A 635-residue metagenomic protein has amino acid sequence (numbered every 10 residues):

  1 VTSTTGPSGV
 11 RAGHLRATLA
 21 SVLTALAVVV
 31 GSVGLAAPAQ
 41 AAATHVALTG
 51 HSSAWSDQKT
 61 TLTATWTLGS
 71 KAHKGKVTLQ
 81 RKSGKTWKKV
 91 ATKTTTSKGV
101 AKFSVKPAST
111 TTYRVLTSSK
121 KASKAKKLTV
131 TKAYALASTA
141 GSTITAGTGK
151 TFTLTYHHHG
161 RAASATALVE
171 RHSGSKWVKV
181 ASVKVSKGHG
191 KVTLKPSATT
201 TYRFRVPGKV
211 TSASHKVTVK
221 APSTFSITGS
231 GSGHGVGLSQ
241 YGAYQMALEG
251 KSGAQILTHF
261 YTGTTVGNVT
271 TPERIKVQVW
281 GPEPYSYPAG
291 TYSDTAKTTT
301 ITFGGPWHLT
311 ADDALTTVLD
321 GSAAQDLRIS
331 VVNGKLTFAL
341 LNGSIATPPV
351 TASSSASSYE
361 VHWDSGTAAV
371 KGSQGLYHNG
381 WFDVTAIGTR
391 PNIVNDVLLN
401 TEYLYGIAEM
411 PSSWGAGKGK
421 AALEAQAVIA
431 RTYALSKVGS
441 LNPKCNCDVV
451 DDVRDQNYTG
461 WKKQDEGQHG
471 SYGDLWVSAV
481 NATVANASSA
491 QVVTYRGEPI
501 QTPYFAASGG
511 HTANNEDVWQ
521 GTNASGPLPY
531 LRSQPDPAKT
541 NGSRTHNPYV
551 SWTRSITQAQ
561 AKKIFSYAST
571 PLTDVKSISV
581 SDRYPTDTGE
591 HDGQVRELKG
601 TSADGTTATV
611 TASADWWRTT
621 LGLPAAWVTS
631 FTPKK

Functional and structural regions predicted by a protein language model:
T2-A20, T24-V30, L35-L62, L68-K76 (+5 more regions): Conserved, single-site charged/polar hotspot
